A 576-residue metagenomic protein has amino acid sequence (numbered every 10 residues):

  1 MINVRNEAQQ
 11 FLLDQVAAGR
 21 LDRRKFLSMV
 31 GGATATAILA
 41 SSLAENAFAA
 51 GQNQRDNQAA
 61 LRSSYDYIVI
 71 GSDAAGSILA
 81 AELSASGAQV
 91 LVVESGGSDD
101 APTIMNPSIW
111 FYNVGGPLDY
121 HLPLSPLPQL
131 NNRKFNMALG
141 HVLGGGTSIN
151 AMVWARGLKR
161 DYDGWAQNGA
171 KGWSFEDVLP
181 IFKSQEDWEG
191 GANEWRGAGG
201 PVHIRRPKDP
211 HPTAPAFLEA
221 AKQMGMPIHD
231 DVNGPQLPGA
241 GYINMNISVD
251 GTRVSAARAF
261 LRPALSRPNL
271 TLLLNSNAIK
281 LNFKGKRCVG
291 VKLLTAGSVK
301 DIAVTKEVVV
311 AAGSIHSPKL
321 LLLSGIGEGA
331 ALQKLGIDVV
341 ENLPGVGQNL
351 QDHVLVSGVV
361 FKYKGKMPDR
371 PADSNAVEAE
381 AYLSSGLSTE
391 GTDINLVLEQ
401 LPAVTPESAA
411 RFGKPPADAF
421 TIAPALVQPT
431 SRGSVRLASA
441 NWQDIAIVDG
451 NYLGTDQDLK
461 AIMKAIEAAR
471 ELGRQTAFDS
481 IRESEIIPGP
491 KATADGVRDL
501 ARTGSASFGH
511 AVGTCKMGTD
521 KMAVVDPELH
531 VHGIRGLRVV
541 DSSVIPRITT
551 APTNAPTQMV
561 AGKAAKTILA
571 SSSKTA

Functional and structural regions predicted by a protein language model:
M1-K25, F48-A50: N-terminal secretory signal peptides
A17-R20, A166-C288, S357-F361, R370-P371: Conserved redox-cofactor binding core of oxidoreductases
L21-L39, L320: N-terminal export leaders
R24, E176, A259, S276 (+3 more regions): Structural detector for helix-capping/boundary residues
M29, L39-N46, A50-Y67, L179 (+5 more regions): FAD-dependent oxidoreductase catalytic-site/capping-region signature
N53-K183, V340-G345, H353-L355, V359-K362: N-terminal glycine-rich phosphate/pyrophosphate-binding loop and immediately adjacent elements
E82-A85, Q89, G96-A101, L281 (+2 more regions): Glycine-rich loop(s) and the adjacent beta-strand/alpha-helix scaffold that form part
L91-V93, N150, H203, V310 (+2 more regions): Structural recognition of the beta-strand scaffold that forms the well-ordered cores of secreted hydrolase catalytic
